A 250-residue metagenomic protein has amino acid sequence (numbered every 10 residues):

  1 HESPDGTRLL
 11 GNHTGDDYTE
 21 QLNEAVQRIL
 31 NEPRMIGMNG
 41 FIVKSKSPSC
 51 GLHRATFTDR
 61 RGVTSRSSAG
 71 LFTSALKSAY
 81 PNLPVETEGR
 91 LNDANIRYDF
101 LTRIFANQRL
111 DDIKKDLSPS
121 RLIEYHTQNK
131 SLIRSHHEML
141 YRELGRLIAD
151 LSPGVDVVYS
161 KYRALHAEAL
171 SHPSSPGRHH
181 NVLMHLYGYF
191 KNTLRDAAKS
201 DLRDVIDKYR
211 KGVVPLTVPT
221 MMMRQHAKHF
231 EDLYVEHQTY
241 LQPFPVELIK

Functional and structural regions predicted by a protein language model:
H1-T7: Short, surface-exposed acidic-centric catalytic microdomains
L9-L10, F41: Short glycine-rich or small-residue beta-strand-to-loop segments that form or flank ligand, phosphate, metal/Fe-S
T14-I36: Glycine-rich anion/phosphate-binding loops
E20-N23, V63-G70, E138: Short, amphipathic alpha-helical segments
P33-I113: Internal, conserved structured core segments that host functional sites
L83-K250: Acidic, Ser/Pro/Thr-rich low-complexity regulatory regions and the short amphipathic helical interaction modules they
